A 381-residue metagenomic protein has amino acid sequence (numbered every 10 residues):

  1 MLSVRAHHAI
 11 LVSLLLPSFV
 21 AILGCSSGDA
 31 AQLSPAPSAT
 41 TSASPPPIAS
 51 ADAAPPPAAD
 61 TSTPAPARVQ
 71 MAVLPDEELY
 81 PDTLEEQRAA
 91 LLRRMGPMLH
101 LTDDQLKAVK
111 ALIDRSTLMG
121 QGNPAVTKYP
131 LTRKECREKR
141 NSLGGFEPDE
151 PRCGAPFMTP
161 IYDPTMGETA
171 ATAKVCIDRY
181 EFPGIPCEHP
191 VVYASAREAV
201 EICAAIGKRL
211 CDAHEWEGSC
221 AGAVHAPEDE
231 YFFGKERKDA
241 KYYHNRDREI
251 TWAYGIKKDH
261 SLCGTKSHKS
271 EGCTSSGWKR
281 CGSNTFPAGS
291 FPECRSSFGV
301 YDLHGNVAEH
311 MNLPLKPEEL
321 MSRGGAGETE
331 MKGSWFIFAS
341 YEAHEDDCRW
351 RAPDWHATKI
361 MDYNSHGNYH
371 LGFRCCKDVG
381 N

Functional and structural regions predicted by a protein language model:
M1-H8: N-terminal secretory signal peptides that target proteins for export/translocation
I10-I22: Bacterial N-terminal signal peptides
S26-G28: Bacterial signal peptide processing site
A30, P64-M95, P190-C211, C220 (+2 more regions): Disulfide-stabilized, aromatic/cysteine-rich ligand-recognition loop
A30-A72: Compositionally biased, proline/threonine/alanine/serine-rich low-complexity intrinsically disordered stretches
M95-H214, G305: A short glycine-rich, aromatic-capped structural motif
R152-A155, Y162-T172, C176, I202-C203 (+6 more regions): Extracellular/periplasmic catalytic domains that process cell-envelope and extracellular macromolecules
R209-E342, D346-D347: Functional-site microenvironments in short loops/helix caps that host divalent-cation chemistry
